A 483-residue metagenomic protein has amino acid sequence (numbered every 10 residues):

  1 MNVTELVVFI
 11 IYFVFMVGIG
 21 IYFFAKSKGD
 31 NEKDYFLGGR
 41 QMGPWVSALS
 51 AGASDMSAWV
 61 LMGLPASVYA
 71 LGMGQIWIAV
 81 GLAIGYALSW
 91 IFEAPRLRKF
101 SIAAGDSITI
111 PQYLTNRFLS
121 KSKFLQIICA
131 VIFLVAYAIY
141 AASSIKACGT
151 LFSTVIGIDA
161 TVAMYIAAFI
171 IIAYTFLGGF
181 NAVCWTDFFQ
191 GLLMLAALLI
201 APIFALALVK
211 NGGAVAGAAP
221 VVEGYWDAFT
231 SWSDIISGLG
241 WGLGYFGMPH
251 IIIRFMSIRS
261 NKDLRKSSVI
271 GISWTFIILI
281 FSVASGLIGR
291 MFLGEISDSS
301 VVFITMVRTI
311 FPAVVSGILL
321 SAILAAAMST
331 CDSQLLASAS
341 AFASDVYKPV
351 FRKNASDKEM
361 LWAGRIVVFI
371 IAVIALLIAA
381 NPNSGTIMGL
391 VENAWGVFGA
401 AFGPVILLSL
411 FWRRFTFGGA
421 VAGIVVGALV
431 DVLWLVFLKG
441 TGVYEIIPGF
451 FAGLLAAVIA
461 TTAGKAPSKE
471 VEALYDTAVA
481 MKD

Functional and structural regions predicted by a protein language model:
M1-D483: Membrane-embedded helix-loop-helix hairpins and adjacent transmembrane boundary segments in multi-pass transporters
